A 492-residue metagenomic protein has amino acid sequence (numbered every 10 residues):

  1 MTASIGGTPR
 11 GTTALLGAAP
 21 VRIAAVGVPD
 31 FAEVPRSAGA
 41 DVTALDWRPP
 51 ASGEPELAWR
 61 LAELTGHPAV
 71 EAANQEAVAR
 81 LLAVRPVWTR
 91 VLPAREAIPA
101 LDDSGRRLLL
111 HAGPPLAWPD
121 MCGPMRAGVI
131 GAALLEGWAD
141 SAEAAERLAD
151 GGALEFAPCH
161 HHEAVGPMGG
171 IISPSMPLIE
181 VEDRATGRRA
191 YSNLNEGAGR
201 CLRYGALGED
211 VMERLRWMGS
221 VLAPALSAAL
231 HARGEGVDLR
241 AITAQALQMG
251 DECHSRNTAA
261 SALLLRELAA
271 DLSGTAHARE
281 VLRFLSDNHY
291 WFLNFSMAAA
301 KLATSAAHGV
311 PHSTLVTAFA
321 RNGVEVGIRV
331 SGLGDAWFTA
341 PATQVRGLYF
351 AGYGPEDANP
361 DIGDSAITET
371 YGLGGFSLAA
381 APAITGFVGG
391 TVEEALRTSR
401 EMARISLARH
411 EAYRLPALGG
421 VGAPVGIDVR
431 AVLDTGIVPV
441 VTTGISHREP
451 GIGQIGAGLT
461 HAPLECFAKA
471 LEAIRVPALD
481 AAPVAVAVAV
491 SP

Functional and structural regions predicted by a protein language model:
M1: Nucleotide/phosphate-binding catalytic cleft detector across ATP-hydrolyzing and phosphate-transferring enzymes
I5-P492: Anaerobic metallocofactor- and corrinoid-dependent redox/one-carbon enzyme cores, especially those from methanogenesis
